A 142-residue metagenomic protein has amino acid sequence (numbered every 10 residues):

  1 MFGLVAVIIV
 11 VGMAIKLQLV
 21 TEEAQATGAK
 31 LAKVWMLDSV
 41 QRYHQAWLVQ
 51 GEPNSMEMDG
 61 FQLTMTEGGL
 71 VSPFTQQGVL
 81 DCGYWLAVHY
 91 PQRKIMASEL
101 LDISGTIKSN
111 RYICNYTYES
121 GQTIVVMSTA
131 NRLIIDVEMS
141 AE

Functional and structural regions predicted by a protein language model:
M1-L4: N-terminal Sec-pathway targeting helices
A6-E23: C-terminal juxtamembrane segment of a hydrophobic transmembrane alpha-helix
A24-Q50: Membrane-proximal N-terminal amphipathic helix
Y43-Q77: Short, glycine/small-hydrophobic-rich surface segments
S72-E119: Structured, soluble extracytoplasmic/luminal domains of envelope-associated proteins
T123-E142: Low-complexity, S/T/G/P-rich flexible repeat/linker segments used as non-globular hinges and stalks within
